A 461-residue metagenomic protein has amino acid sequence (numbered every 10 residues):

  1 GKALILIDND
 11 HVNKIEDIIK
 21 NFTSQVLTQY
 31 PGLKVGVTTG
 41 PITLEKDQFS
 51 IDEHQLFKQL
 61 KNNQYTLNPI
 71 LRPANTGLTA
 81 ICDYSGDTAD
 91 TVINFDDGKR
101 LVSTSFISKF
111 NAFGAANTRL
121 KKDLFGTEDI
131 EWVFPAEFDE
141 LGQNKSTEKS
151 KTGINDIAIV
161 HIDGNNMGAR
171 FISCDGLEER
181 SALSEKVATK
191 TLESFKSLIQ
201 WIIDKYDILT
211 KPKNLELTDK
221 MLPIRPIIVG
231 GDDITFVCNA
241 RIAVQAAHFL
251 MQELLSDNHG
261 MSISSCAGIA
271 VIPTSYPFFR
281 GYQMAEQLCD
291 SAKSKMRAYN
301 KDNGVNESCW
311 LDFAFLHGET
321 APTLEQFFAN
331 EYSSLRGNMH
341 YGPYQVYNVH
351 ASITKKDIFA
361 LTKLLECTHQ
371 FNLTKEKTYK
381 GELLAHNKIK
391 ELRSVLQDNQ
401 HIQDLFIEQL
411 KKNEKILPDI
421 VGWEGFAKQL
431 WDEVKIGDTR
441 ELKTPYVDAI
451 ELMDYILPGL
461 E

Functional and structural regions predicted by a protein language model:
G1-E461: Regulatory and interdomain segments flanking nucleotide-handling catalytic cores in signaling/defense enzymes
